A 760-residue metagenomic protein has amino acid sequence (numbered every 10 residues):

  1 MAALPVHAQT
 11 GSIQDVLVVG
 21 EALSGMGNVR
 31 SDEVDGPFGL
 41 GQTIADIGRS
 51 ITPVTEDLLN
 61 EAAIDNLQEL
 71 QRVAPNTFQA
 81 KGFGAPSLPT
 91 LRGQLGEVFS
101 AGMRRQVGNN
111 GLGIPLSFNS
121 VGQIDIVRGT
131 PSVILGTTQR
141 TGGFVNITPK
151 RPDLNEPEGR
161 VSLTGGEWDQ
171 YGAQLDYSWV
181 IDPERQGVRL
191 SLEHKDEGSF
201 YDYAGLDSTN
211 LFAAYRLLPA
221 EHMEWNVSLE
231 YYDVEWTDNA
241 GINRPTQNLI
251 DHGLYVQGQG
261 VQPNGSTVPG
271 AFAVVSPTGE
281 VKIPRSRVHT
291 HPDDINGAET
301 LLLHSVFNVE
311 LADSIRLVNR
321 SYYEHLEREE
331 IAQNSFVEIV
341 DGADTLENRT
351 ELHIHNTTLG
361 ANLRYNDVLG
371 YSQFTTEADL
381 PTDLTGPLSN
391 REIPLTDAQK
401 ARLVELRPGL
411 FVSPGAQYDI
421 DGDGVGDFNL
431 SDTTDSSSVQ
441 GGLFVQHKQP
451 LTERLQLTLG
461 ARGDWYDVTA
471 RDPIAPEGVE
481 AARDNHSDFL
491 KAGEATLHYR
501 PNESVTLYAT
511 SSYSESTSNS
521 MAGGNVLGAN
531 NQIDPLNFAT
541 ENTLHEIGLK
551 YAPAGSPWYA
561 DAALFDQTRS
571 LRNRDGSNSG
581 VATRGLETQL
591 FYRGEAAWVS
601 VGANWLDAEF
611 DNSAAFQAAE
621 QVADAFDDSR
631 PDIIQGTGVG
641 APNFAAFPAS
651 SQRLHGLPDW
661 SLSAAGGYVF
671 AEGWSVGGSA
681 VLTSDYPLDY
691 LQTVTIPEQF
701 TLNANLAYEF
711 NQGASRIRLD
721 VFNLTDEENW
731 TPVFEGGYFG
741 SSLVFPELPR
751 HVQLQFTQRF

Functional and structural regions predicted by a protein language model:
I13-E156, I547: Acidic, small-polar-rich N-terminal luminal/periplasmic segments of exported/outer-membrane proteins
N119-G122, I134-L211, P219-W225, L301 (+1 more regions): Outer-membrane beta-barrel translocator/receptor signature
T164-Y171, H194-A220, E224, W236-N239 (+7 more regions): Outer-membrane beta-barrel proteins
R216, H222-E310, R320, E329-A332 (+3 more regions): Acidic/polar loop-and-plug regions of large Gram-negative outer-membrane beta-barrel proteins
L218, T358, N362-N366, Y371 (+4 more regions): Structural signature of Gram-negative outer-membrane beta-barrels, strongest in the C-terminal barrel of TonB-dependent
T300-L326, I339-P473, R500: Face-selective signature of the C-terminal outer-membrane beta-barrel domain
E453, G555-L571, S577-L691, Q755-R759: Gram-negative outer-membrane beta-barrel transporters
A608, L682-P687, Y708-F760: C-terminal beta-signal and adjacent terminal beta-strands/loops of Gram-negative outer-membrane beta-barrel proteins
